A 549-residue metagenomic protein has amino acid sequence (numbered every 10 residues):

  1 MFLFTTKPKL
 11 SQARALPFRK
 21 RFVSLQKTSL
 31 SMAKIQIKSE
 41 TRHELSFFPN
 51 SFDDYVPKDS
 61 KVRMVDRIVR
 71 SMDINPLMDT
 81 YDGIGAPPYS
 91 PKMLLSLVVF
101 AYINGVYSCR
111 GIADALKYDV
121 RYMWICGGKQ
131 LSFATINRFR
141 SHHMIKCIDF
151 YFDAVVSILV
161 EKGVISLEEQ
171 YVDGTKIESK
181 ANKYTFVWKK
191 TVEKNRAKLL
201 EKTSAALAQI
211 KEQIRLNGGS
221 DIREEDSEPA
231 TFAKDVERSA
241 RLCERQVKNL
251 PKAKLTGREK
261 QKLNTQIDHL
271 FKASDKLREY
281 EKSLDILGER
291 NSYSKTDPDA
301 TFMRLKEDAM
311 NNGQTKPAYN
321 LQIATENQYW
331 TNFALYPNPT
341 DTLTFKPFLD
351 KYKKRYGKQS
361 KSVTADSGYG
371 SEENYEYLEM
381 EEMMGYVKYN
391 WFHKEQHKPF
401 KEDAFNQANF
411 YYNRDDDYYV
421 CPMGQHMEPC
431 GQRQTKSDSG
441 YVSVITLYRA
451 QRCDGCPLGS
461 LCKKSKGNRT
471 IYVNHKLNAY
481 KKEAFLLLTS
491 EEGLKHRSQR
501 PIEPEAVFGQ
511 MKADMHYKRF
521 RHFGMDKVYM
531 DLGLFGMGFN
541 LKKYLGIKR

Functional and structural regions predicted by a protein language model:
F22, S29-R63: Hydrophobic alpha-helical membrane-insertion signals
S39, V98, G105-Y118, K129-R549: Anion-binding and metal-coordination hotspots
S46-N50, N75-I84, K92-Y102, V120 (+1 more regions): Glycine-/proline-rich flexible loop or hinge segments
V56-V99, H475: Basic, short loop/linker segments at the boundary and entry of helix-turn-helix/winged-helix-like folds
Y122-G127: Secretory-pathway/luminal and periplasmic proteins that interact with or process carbohydrate-rich
